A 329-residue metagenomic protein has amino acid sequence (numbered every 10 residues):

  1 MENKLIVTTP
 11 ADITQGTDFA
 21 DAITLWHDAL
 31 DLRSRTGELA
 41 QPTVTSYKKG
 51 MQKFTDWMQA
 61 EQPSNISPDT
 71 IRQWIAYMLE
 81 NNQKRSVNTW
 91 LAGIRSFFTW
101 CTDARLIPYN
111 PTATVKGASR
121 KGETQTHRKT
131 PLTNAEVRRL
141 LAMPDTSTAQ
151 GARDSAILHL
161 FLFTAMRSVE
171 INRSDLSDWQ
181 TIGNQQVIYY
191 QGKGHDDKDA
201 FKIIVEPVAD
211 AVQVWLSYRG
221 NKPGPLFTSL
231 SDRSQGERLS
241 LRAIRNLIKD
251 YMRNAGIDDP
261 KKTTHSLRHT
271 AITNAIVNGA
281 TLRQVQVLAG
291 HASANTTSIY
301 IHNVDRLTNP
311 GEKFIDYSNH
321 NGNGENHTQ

Functional and structural regions predicted by a protein language model:
M1-Q329: Conserved catalytic core of the tyrosine transesterase superfamily
